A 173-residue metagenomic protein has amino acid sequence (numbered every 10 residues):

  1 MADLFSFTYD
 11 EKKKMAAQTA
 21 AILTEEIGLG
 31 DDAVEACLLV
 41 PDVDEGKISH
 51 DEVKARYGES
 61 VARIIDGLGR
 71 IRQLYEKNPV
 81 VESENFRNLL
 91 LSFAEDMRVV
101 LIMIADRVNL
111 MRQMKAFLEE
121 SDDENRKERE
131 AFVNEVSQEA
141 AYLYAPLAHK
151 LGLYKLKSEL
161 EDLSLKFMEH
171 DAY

Functional and structural regions predicted by a protein language model:
M1-Y173: Active-site helical microenvironments for divalent-metal-assisted chemistry
